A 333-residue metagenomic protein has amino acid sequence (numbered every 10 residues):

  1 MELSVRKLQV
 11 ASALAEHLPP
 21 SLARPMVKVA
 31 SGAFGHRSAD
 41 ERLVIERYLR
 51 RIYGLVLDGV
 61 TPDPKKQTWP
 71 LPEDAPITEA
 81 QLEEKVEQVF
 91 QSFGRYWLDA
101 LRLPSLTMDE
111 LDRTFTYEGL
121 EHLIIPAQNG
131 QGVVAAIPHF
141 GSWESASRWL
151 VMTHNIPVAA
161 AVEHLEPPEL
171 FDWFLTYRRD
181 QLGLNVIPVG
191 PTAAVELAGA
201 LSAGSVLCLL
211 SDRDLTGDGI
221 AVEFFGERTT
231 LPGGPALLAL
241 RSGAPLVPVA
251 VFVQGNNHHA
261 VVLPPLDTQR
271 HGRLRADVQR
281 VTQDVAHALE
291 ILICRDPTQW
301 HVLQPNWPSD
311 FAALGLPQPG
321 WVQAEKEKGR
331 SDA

Functional and structural regions predicted by a protein language model:
M1-I137, W173-Y177, Q181, R330-S331: Membrane-anchoring hydrophobic helices of lipid-metabolizing enzymes
R37, E83, E87, A127 (+2 more regions): Non-catalytic C-terminal accessory region of glycerolipid acyltransferases and related lyso-lipid remodeling enzymes
R42-V44, L165-P168, T229-P232: Active-site metal-coordination segments of metallo-dependent hydrolases
V44, E121, S145, F174 (+2 more regions): Short Gly/charged-rich anion-binding patches and loops
Q88, N129-G190, G217-I220: Catalytic core of membrane glycerolipid acyltransferases/transacylases, capturing the structured, soluble-facing
D109-F115, H164, G183-P188, F225-G226 (+2 more regions): Short, flexible loop segments at the rims of nucleotide/cofactor-binding pockets, characterized by
R113-Y117, F140, P167-P168, I187-P191 (+2 more regions): A conditional alpha-helix N-cap/helix-loop micro-motif detector
E118-L120, A161-E163, I187-P191, L263-P265 (+1 more regions): Conserved beta-strand termini and adjacent loop/short-helix elements that scaffold enzyme active sites in alpha/beta
